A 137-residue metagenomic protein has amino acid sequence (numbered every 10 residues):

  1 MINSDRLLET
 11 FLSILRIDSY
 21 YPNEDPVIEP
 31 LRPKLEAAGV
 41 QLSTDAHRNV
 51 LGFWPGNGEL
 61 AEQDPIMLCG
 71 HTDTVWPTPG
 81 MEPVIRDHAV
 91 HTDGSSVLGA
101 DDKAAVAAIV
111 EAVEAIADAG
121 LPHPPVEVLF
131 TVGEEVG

Functional and structural regions predicted by a protein language model:
M1-H91: Acidic/His- and Gly-rich active-site-bordering loop/insert found across diverse amide/peptide-bond hydrolases
K34, E62-P125, F130-V136: Active-site metal-coordination/substrate-binding segment of hydrolases, especially metallo-dependent peptidases
